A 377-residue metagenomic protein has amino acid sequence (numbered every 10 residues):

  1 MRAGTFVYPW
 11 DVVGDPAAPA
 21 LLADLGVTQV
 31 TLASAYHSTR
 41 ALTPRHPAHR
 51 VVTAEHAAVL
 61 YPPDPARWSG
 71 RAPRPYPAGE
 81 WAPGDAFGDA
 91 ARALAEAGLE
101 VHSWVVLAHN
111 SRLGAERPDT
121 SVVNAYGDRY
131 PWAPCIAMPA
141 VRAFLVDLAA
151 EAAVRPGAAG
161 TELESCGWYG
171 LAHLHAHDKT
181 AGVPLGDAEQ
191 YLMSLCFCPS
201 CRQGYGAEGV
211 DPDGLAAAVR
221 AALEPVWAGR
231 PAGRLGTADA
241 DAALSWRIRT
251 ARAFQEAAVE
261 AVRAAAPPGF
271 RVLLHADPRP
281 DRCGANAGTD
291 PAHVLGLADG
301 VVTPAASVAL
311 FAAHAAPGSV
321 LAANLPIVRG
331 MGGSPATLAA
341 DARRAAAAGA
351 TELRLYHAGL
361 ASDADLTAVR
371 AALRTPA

Functional and structural regions predicted by a protein language model:
G4-V12, P65-G84, R129-A143, A240-T250 (+2 more regions): The substrate-binding groove and active-site-proximal loops of carbohydrate-active enzymes, especially glycoside
F6, H102-P156: Active-site-adjacent "subsite" loops/lids of carbohydrate-active enzymes
D11-D24, P139-A153, R282-G296, S334-R344: Short, acidic/polar
P16-T43, E151-G160, A292-P304, R344-E352: Catalytic domains of carbohydrate-active enzymes, especially glycoside hydrolases
Q29-H56, P83-G127, G160-G167: Glycine-rich, aromatic-flanked loop segments that form ligand/cofactor-binding clefts across common enzyme folds
R40-P83, G114-I136, A176-A238: Aromatic- and acidic-residue-enriched carbohydrate-binding clefts of CAZyme catalytic domains
L42, P47-S69, Y205-G333, D341: Glycoside hydrolase catalytic-domain groove-lining segments
A298-L310, L325-A377: Substrate-binding cleft of secreted/luminal carbohydrate-active enzymes
